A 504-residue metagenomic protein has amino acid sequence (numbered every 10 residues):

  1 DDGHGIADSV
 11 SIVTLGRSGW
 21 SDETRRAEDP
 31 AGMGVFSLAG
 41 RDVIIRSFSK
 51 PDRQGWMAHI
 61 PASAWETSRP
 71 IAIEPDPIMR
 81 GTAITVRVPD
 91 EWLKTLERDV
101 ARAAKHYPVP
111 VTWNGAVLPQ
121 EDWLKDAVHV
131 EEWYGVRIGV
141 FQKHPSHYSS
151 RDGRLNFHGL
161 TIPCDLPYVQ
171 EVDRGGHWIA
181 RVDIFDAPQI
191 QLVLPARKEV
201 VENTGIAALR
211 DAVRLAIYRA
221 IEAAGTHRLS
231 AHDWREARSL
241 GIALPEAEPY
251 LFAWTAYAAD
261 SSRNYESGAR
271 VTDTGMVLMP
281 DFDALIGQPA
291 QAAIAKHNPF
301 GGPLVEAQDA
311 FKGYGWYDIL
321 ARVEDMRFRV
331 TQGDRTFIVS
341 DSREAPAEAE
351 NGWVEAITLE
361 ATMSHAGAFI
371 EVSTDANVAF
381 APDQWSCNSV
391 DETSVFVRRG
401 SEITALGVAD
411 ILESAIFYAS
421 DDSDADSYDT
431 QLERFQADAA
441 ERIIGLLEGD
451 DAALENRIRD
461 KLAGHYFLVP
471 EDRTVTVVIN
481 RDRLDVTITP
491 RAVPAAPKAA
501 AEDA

Functional and structural regions predicted by a protein language model:
D1: Conserved active-site aspartate in kinases
H4, D8-V10, L15, G19 (+3 more regions): Charge-rich (often acidic), low-complexity intrinsically disordered regions concentrated in mid-to-C-terminal segments
H4-T67: Flexible ATP-lid and adjacent glycine-rich G1/G2 motifs of the Bergerat
A7, P30-M33, E91-R98, H177: Charged, alpha-helix-enriched surfaces in structured cytosolic catalytic cores of large nucleotide-utilizing machines
E23-R25, R80-V88, Q191-V201: Short hinge/gating elements
I45-S47, S63-W113, P119-Q120: Flexible, glycine-/charge-rich segments associated with ATP-binding catalytic modules
K94-I217, Y250-A290, S373-T374, F380-D383 (+1 more regions): GHKL/Histidine-kinase-like ATPase module
V182-L251, S414-A415, A419-D421, Y428-L432 (+1 more regions): Mixed-charge (acidic/basic) macromolecular-recognition segments
